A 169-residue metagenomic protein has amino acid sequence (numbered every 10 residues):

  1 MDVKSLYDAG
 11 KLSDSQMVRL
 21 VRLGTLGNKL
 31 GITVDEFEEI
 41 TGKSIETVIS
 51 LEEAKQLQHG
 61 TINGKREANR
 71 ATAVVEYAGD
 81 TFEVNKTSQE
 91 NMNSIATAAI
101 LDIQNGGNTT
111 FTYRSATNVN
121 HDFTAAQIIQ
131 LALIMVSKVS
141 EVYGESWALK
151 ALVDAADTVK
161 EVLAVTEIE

Functional and structural regions predicted by a protein language model:
M1-E169: A preference for well-ordered globular domain cores that mediate specific macromolecular interactions or catalysis
